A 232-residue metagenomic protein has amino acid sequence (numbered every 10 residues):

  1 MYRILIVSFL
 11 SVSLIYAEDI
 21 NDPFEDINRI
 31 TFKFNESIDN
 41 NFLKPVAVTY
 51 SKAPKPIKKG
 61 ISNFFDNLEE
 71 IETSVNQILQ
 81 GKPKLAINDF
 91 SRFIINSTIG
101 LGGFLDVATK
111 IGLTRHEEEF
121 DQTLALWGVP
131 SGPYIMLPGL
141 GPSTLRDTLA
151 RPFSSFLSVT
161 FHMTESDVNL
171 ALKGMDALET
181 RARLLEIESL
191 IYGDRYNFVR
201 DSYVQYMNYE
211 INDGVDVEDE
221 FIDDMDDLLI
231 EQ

Functional and structural regions predicted by a protein language model:
I4-S13: Sec-dependent N-terminal signal peptides
V7, D39, L43, T73 (+1 more regions): Alpha-helical transmembrane segments and their lipid-water interface positions in multi-pass membrane proteins
E18-D19, G128-Q232: A structured, mid-to-C-terminal "fold-capping" secondary-structure block
D19-F34: Short N-terminal segments immediately surrounding and downstream of signal-peptide cleavage
N41-K59, D121: Membrane interface segments of multi-pass transport proteins and intramembrane proteases
K55-K82: A glycine-rich, hydrophobic loop/mini-helix early in the fold
P56-K58, Q80-F90, T109-K110, S189 (+1 more regions): Surface-exposed patches in mature extracellular/periplasmic domains of secreted proteins
N67, Q80-P142: Mid-length scaffold segments of soluble, non-membrane domains
